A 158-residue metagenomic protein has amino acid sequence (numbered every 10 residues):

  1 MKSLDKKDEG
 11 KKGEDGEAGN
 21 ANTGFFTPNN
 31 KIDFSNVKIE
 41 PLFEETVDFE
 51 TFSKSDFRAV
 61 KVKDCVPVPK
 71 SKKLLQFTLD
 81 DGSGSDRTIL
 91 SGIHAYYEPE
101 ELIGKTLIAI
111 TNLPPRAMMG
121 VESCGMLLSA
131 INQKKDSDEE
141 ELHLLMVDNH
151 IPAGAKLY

Functional and structural regions predicted by a protein language model:
M1-Y158: Phosphate-backbone binding interfaces of nucleic-acid-interacting proteins
